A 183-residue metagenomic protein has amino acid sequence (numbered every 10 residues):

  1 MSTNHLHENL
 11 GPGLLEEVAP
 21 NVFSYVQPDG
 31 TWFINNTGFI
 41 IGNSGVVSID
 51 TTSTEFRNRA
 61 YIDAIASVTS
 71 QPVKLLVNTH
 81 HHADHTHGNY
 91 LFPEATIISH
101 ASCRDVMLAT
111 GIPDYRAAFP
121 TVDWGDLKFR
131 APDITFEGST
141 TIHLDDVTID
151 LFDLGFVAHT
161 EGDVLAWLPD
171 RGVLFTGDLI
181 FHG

Functional and structural regions predicted by a protein language model:
M1-V22, T148: N-terminal amphipathic/basic leader segments beginning at the initiator methionine
L15-A64, V164-G177: Conserved beta-strand hairpin/beta-sheet module of binuclear metal-dependent hydrolase folds, prominently
V18-S24, P120-W124, D145-L151: Short Pro/Gly-enriched beta-strand edge/turn motifs at strand-loop
G45, Q71-V73, V147-T148: Loop/turn elements at helix/coil->beta-strand transitions in domains of secreted/extracellular proteins
I49, T79, F152, G177-D178: Active-site flanking residues adjacent to catalytic metal/cofactor-binding acidic residues
F56-R59, D63-T141, E161: Active-site HxH/HxHxD metal-binding segment of metal-dependent hydrolases
T135-P169: Core dinuclear metal-dependent hydrolase active-site scaffold
L179-G183: Short, intrinsically disordered, charge-balanced linker/junction segments flanking boundaries in proteins
